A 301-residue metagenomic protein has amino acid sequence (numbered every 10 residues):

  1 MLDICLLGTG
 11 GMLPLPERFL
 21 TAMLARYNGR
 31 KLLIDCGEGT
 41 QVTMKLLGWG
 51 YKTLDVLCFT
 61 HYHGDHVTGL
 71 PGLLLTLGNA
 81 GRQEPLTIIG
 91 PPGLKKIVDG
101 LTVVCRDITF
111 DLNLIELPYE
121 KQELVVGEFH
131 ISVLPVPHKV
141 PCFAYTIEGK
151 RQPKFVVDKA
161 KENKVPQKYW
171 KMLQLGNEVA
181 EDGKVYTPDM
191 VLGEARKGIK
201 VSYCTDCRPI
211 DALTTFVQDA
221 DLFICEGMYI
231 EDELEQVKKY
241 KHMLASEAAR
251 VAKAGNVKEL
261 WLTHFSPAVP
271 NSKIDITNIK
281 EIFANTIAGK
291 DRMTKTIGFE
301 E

Functional and structural regions predicted by a protein language model:
M1-L47, P85, Y145-I147, G193-C204 (+1 more regions): Conserved beta-strand hairpin/beta-sheet module of binuclear metal-dependent hydrolase folds, prominently
C5, I89, N113-P118, S132-L134 (+1 more regions): General small-molecule cofactor/ligand-binding pocket signal
L15, F129-Y203, C207-F216, L222-I224: Active-site-proximal loop/helix segment associated with metal-binding centers of metalloenzymes
I34-G37, L54-Y62, G90-P91, S202-C207 (+3 more regions): Active-site neighborhood of phospho(di)ester-bond hydrolases with catalytic His/Asp-centered motifs
E38-I89, D111-K121: Active-site metal-binding motif and surrounding structural segment of the metallo-beta-lactamase
G69-T76, V98-L101, P270-N278: Metal-dependent catalytic neighborhoods of phosphoester/phosphodiester hydrolases
G93-C105, L114-Y119: A gly/proline- and charged-residue-enriched helix-loop-helix capping module
E120-K121, I210-E301: Binuclear metal-ion centers of metallo-dependent hydrolases, dominated by the metallo-beta-lactamase
